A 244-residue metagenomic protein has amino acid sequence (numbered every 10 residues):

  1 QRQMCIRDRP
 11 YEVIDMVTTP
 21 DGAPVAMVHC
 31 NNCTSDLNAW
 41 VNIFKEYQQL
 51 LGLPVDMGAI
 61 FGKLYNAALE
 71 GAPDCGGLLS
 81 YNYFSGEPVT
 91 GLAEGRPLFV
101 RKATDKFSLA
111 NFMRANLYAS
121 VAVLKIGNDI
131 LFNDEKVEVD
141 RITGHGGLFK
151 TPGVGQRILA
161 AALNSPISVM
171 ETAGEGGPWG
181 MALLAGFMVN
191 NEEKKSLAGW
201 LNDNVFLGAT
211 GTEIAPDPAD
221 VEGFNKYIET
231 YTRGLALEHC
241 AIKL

Functional and structural regions predicted by a protein language model:
Q1-Q3, R7-T143, L148-L244: Active-site core segments that coordinate phosphate-bearing ligands/cofactors across diverse enzyme families
